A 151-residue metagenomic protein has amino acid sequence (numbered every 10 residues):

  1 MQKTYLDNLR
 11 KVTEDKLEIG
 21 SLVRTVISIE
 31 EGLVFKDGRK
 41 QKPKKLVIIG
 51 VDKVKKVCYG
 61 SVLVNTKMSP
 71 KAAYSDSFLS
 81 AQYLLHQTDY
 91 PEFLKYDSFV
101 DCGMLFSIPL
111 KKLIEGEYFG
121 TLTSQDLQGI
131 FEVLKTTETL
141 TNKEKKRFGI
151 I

Functional and structural regions predicted by a protein language model:
M1-I19: Mixed-charge, Lys/Arg-rich low-complexity intrinsically disordered regions
L6, S75-I151: C-terminal terminal-subdomain/extension
T25-V26, I49: Short His-Asn-centered micro-motif
S28-V34: Short, charged beta-turn/beta-strand-edge "cap" motif at the junction between a beta-strand and an adjacent loop
F35-P43, I48-T88: Compact nucleic-acid interaction/catalytic patches
